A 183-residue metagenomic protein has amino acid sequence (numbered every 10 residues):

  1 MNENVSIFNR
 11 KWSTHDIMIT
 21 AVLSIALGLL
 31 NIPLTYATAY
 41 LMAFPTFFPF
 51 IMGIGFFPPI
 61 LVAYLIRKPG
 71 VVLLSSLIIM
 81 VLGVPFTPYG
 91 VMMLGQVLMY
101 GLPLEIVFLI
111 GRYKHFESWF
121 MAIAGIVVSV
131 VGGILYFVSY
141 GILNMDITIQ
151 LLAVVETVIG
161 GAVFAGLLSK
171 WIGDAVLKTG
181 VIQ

Functional and structural regions predicted by a protein language model:
M1-I7, K178-Q183: Intrinsically disordered, low-complexity non-transmembrane regions of multi-pass membrane transporters
N2-V62: Hydrophobic transmembrane alpha-helices
N4, I19-T20, L29, Q96-Y140: Short helix-perturbing small/polar motifs within transmembrane alpha-helices
I17-V22, G53, F57, G70-L77 (+3 more regions): Hydrophobic alpha-helical transmembrane segments
L23-L34, P58-P59, G83, Y100 (+4 more regions): Alpha-helical transmembrane segments of multipass membrane proteins
T35-A43, I79-F108, Y140: Interfacial aromatic-anchored transmembrane helix boundaries in multi-pass membrane proteins
L61-L74, I110-W119: Membrane-helix interface "capping/anchor" motifs
H115-Q183: Membrane-embedded alpha-helical hairpins and interfacial helices in multi-pass inner-membrane proteins
